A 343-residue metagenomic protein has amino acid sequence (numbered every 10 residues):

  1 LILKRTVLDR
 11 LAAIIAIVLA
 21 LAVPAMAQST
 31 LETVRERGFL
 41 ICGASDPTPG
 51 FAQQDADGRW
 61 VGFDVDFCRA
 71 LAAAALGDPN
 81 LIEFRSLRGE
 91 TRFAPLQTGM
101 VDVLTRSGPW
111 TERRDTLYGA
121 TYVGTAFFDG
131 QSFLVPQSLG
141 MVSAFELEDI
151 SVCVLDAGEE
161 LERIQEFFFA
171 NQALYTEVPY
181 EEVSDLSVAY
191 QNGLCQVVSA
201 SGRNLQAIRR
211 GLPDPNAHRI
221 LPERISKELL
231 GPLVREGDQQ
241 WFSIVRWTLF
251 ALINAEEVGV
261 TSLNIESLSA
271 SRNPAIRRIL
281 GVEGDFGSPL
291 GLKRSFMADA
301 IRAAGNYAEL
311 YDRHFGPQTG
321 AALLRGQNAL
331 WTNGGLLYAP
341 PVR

Functional and structural regions predicted by a protein language model:
L1-D9: N-terminal secretory signal peptides that target proteins for export/translocation
D9-P24: Bacterial N-terminal signal peptides
S29-S107, L292, A304-Y307, L330 (+1 more regions): Extracytoplasmic small-molecule ligand-binding "clamshell" domains of the periplasmic binding protein/Venus flytrap
L31, D64-A72, E90-F93, Q97 (+12 more regions): Extracytoplasmic/secreted envelope proteins and their assembly/folding machinery, especially bacterial periplasmic
I41-G50, W60-A75, P109-W110, D129-E181 (+1 more regions): Bilobed "Venus flytrap"/periplasmic-binding protein-like clamshell domains and structurally analogous long
A56, R69-L81, Y122-G124, E160-P179 (+4 more regions): Ligand-binding cleft/hinge of the Venus flytrap
D66-R69, A73-A75, Q137-M141, F145-E159 (+5 more regions): Extended ligand-binding regions for polar small-molecule ligands
R69, A73, G77, L81-E146 (+3 more regions): Acidic, polar ligand-binding/catalytic clefts
